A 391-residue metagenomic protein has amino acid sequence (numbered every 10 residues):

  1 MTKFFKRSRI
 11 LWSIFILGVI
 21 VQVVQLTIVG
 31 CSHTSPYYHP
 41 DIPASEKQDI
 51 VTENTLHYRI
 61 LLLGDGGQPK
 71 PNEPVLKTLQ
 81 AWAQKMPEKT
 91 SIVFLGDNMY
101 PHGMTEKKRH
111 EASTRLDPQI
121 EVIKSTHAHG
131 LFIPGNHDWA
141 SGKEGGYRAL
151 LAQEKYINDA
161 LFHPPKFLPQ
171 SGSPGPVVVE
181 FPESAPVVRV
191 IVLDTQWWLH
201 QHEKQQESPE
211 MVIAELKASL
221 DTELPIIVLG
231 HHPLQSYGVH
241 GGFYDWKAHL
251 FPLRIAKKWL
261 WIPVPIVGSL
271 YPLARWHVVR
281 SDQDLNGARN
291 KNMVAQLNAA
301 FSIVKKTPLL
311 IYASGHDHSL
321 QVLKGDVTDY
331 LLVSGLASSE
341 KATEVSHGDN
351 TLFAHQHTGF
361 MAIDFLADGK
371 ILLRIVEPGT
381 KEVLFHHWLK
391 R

Functional and structural regions predicted by a protein language model:
F4-F15: N-terminal Sec-pathway targeting helices
I14-T27: Bacterial N-terminal signal peptides
G30-E111: N-terminal active-site segment of His-dependent metallophosphoesterases
S35-E46, M104-I226, G238-D284, A299-I311 (+1 more regions): Extended active-site neighborhood of metal-dependent phosphoesterases/phosphodiesterases
I60-L62, I92-F94, F132-I133, V228 (+1 more regions): Residue-level marker for buried hydrophobic side chains located in beta-strands that build the well-ordered beta-sheet
D65, G96-D97, G135-N136, L193 (+2 more regions): Active-site glycine-centered loops adjacent to acidic/histidine catalytic or metal-binding residues that shape
L323-D326, L352-R391: A short C-terminal boundary segment appended to hydrolase-like catalytic domains
